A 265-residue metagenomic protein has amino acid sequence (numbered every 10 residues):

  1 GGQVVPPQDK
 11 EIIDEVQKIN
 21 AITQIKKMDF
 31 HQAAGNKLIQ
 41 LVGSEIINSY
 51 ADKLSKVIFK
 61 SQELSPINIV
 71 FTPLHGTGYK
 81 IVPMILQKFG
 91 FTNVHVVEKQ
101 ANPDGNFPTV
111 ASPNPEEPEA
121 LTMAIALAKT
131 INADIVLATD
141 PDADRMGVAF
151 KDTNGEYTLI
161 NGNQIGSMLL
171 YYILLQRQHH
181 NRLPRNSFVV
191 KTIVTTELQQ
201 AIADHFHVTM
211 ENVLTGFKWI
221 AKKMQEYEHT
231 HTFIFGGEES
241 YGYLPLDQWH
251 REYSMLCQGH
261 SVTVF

Functional and structural regions predicted by a protein language model:
G1-T122, L127-A128: Gly/Ser/Thr-enriched, mixed-charge loops and adjacent short helices that form phosphate/oxyanion-binding elements
V4-K10, E156-L175, S254-F265: Gly/Ser/Thr-rich active-site loops/lids in small-molecule metabolic enzymes that frequently grip phosphoryl groups
V5-P7, T23-Q24, G78-V82, G105-N106 (+5 more regions): Short helix/loop capping segments that flank catalytic or ligand/cofactor-binding pockets
Q17-L41, D152-G237, G242-D247: Proline/glycine-rich low-complexity loops and linkers
V70-L74, V97-K99, V136-D140, M146-K151 (+5 more regions): Generic beta-strand/beta-sheet core signal
T77-V82, A120-F150, N161-I173, V189 (+2 more regions): Extended, hydrophobic alpha-helical segments in both membrane/secreted and soluble proteins
P83-F91, K151-N154, D204-V208, H250-Y253: Short, solvent-exposed amphipathic alpha-helical segments in soluble enzyme and RNA/protein-processing domains
